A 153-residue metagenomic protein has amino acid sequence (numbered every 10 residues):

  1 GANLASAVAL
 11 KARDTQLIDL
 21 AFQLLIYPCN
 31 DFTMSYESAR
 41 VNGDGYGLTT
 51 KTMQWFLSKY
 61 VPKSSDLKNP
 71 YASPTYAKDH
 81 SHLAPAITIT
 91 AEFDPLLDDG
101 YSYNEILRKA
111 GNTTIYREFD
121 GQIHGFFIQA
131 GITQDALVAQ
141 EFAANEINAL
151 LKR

Functional and structural regions predicted by a protein language model:
G1-R153: Alpha/beta-hydrolase superfamily serine-hydrolase fold, recognizing
